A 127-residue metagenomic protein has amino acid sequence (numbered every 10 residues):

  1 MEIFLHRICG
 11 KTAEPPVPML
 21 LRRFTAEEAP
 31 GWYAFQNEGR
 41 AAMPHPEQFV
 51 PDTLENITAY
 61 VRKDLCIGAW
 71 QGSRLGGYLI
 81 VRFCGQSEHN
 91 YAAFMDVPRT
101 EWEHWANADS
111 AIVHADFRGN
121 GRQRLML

Functional and structural regions predicted by a protein language model:
M1-P15, M126: Acyl-donor-binding surface of acyltransferase catalytic domains
P18-A34: A short beta-loop-alpha structural element at the N-terminal edge of CoA-dependent acyl/N-acetyltransferase catalytic
M19, S73-Y78, A106: Glycine-rich phosphate/pyrophosphate-binding loop shared by adenosine-nucleotide-utilizing enzymes
R23, A34-F49: Helix-loop element at the rim of GNAT/NAT acetyltransferase active sites that forms part of the acceptor-substrate
A29-R40, I57, L127: Hydrophobic alpha-helical core bundles mediating ligand binding, dimerization, or RNAP-core interactions
P44-G72, I80: Active-site rim helix/loop that mediates acceptor-substrate recognition in acyltransferases
I80-S110, R118: Conserved acyl-donor/pantetheine-binding loop and adjacent beta-alpha core of acyl/acetyltransferases and related
S110-V113, G119-L127: Conserved acetyl-CoA-binding loop-helix of GNAT-fold acetyltransferases
